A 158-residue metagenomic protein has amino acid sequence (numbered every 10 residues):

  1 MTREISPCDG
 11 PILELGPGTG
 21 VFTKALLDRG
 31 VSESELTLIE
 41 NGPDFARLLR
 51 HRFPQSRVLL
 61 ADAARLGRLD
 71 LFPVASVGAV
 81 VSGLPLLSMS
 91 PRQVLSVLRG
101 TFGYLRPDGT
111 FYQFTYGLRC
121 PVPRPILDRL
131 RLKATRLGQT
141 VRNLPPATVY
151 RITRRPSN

Functional and structural regions predicted by a protein language model:
D9-G18: Conserved class I S-adenosyl-L-methionine
G20-K24: Glycine-rich SAM-binding Motif I of class I
G42: Conserved SAM/SAH-binding beta-strand->alpha-helix loop
L49-R50: Conserved SAM-binding loop
R68-V80: A short acidic, Gly/Pro-enriched loop at the edge of an enzyme's catalytic core that lines a small-molecule cofactor
L95-P107: A short glycine-rich, Lys/Arg-flanked "PGG" loop and its adjoining helix->strand segment in the class I
L105-Y116: Conserved beta-strand signature within the Rossmann-like core of class I S-adenosyl-L-methionine
Q139-N158: Core SAM-dependent methyltransferase catalytic element
